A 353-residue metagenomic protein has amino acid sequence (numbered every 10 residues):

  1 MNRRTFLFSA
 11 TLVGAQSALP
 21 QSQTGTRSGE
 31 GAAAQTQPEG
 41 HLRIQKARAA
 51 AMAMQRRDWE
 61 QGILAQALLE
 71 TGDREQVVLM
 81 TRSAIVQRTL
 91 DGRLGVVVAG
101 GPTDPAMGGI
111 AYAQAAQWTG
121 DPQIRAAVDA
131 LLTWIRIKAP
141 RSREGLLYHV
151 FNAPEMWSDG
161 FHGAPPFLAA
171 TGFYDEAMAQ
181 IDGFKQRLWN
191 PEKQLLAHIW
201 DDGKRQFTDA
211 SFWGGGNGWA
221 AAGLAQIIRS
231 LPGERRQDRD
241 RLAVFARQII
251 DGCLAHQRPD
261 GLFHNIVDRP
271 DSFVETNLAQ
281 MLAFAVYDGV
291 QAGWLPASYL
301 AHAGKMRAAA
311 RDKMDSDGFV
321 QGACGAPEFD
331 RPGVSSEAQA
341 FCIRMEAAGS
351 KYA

Functional and structural regions predicted by a protein language model:
T5-T24: N-terminal export signals
T11-G14, I228, S350: Residue-level signal for alpha-helical transmembrane segments in multi-pass membrane proteins
G25-G109, A113-A130, W134-P140, F263 (+1 more regions): CBM-like carbohydrate-recognition segments
Q87-D202, T208-A210: Extended ligand-binding groove/face enriched in aromatic
E155-N265, S272-A283, S298-A323, G333 (+2 more regions): Extended ligand-binding clefts on enzyme/binding-domain cores
